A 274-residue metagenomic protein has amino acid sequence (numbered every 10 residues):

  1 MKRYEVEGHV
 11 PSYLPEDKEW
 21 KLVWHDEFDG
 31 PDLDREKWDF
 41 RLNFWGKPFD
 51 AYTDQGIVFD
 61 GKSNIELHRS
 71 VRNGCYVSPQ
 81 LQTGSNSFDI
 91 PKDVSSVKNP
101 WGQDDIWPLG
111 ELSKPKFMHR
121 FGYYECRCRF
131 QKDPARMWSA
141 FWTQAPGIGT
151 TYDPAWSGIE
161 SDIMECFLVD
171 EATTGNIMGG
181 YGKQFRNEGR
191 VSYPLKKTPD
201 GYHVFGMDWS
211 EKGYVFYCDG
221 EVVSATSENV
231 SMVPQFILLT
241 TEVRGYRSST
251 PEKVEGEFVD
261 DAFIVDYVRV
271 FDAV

Functional and structural regions predicted by a protein language model:
M1-V274: GH16 jelly-roll
